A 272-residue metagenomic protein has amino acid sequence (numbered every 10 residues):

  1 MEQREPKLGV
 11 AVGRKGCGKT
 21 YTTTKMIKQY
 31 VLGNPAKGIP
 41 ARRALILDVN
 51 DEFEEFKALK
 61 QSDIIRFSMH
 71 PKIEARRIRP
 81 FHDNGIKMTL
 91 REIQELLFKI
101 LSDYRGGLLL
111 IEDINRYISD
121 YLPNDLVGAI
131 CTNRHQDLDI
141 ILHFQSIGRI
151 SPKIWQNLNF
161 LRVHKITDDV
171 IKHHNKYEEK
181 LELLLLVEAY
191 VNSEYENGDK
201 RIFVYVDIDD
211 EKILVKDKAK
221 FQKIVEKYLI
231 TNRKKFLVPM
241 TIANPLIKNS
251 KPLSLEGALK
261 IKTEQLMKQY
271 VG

Functional and structural regions predicted by a protein language model:
M1-P6, P35-I39: Phosphate-binding P-loop
Q3-G13, I100, Y195-G272: Conserved P-loop NTPase motor module
P6-K7, A41, S62, A75 (+1 more regions): Short, well-ordered alpha-helix to beta-strand connector turns
G9-K28, F53, L90-L184: Conserved P-loop NTPase motor cores
G16-H70: Walker A/P-loop NTP-binding active-site region of P-loop NTPases, recognizing the glycine-rich GxxxxGKT/S
F53-K60, E74, F81-D83, S151-Q156: Short loop/helix-cap segments at secondary-structure boundaries that form the rim of catalytic
F67-M88: Conserved P-loop NTPase mechanochemical-coupling segment
K172-E211: Electropositive, surface-exposed helix/loop patches at the edges of structured domains that serve as adaptable
